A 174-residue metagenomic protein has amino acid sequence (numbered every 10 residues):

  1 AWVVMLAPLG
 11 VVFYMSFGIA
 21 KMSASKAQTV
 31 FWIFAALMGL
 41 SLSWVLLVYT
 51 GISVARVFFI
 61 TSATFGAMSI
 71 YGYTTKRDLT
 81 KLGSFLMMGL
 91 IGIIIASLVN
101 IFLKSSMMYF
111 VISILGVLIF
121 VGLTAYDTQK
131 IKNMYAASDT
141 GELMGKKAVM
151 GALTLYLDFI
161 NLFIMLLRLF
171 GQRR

Functional and structural regions predicted by a protein language model:
A1-R174: A hydrophobic alpha-helical transmembrane-helix feature that marks the membrane cores and membrane-interface segments
